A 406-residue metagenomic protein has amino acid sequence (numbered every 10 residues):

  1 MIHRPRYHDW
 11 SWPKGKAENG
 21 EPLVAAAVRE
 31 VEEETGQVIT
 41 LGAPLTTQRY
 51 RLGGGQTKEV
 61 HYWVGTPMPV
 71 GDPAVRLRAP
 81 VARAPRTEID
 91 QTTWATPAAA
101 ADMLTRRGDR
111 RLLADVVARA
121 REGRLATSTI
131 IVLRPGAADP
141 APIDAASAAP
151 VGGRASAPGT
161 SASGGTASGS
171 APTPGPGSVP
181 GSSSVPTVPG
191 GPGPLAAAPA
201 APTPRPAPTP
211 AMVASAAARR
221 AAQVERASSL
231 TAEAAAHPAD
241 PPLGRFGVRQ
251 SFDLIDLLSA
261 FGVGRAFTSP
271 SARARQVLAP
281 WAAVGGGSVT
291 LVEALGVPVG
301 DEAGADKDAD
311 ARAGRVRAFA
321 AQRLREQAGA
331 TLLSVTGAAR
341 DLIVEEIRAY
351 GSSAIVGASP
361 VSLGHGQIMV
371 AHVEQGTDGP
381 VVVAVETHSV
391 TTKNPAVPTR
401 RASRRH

Functional and structural regions predicted by a protein language model:
M1-W12, I131, P135: N-terminal strand-loop-strand
W12-L45: The catalytic Nudix box helix
G15, A26, L125-G159, G164 (+7 more regions): Active-site-proximal alpha-helix that buttresses catalytic centers in soluble enzyme cores
V38-Q48, S288-L295: A short coil-to-beta-strand element that immediately follows conserved catalytic motifs
Q48-P80, T93: Active-site-adjacent beta-strand/loop module that shapes the phosphate/pyrophosphate-binding cleft
P73-A120: NUDIX/MutT-family hydrolases
S128-I131, G329-A338: Generic beta-sheet signal
G351-V381: Domain-level recognition of soluble alpha/beta enzyme cores, biased toward histidine phosphatases/phosphomutases
